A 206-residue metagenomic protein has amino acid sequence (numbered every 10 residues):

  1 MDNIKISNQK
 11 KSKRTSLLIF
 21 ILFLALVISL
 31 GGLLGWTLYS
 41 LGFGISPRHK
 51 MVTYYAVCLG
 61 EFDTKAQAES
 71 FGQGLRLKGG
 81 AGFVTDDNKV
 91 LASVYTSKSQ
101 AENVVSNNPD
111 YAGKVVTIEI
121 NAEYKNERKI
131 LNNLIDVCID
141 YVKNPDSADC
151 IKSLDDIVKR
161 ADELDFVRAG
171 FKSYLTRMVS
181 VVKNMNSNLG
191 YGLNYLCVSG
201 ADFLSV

Functional and structural regions predicted by a protein language model:
M1-R14: N-terminal Lys/Arg-rich, disordered targeting/topogenic segments
S7, L18-I19, I135, C197: Compositionally biased amphipathic helical and low-complexity segments enriched in hydrophobic
S12-L26: Membrane interfacial helix-start segments of signal peptides and signal-anchor transmembrane helices
I21-F23, G31-D136: Solvent-exposed beta-strand motifs enriched in subsets of small alpha/beta binding domains, especially certain
F71-K78, V104-N108, I157-R160, L164 (+3 more regions): Structured segments of extracytoplasmic/periplasmic soluble domains in secreted or envelope-associated proteins
E127-K183: Charged/polar low-complexity intrinsically disordered segments, enriched in acidic residues
F171-V206: C-terminal amphipathic alpha-helix
